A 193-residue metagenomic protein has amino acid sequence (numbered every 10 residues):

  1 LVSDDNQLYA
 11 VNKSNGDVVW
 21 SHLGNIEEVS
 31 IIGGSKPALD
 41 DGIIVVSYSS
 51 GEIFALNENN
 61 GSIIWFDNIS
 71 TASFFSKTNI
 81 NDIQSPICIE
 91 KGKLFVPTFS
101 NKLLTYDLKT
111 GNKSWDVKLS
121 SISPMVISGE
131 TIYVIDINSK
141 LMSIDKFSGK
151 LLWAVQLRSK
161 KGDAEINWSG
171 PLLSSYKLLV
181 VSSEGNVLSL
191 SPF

Functional and structural regions predicted by a protein language model:
V2, V46-S47, P97, I135 (+1 more regions): Residue-level marker for isolated small/hydroxyl-bearing positions within beta-strands of beta-sheet-rich domains
N12-G16, N57-G61, D107-G111, D145-S148 (+1 more regions): Short loop/turn segments that connect beta-strands within beta-propeller blades
D17-D41, I63-I89, N112-G129, L152-S174: Extracytoplasmic beta-rich repeat domains
S49-E52, Q84, I89-K91, V96-K113: Beta-propeller domains
V134, N138-K146, L152-L173, V180-V181 (+2 more regions): C-terminal soluble interaction/assembly domains
